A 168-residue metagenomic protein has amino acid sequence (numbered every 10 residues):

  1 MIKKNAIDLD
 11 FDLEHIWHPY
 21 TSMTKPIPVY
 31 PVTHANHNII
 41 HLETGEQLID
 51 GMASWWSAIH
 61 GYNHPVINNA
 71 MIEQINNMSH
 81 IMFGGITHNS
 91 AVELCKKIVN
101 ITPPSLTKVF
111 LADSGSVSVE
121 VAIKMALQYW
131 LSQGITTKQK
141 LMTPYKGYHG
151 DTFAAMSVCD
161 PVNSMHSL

Functional and structural regions predicted by a protein language model:
M1-N36: Active-site-adjacent loop/helix segments that line or gate small-molecule/cofactor pockets in enzymes
I2-F11, I75-F110: Cysteine/selenocysteine-centered motifs that mediate thiol-based redox chemistry or coordinate metal-sulfur cofactors
W17, H41, W55-W56, W130 (+1 more regions): Tryptophan-centered motif/residue detector
P31-L42, W56-E73, G84-K96: A structural motif shared across PLP-dependent enzymes of the aminotransferase-like
L48-I49: Generic structural signal for well-ordered beta-strand positions
M52-A53, L141: Short clusters of small/polar residues that mark proteolytic maturation junctions
K96-L168: PLP-dependent aspartate aminotransferase-fold enzymes
